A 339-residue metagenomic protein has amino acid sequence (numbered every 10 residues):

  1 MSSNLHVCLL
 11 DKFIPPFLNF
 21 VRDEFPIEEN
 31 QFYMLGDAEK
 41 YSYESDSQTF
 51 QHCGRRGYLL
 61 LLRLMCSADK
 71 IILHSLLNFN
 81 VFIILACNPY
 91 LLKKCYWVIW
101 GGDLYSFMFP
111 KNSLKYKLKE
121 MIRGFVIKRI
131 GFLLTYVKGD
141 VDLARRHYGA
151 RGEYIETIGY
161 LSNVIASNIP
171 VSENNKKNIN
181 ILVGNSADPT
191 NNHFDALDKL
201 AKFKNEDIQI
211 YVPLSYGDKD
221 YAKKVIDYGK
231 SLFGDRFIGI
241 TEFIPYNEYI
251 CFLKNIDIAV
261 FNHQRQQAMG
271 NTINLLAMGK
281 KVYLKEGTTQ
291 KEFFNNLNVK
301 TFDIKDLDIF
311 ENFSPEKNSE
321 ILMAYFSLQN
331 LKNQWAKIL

Functional and structural regions predicted by a protein language model:
H6, L61-V81, K94-W97, I258: Short N-terminal targeting/anchoring amphipathic segment
K12, D308-L339: A charged, aromatic-enriched C-terminal amphipathic alpha-helix characteristic of glycosyltransferases across folds
K12-N19, D188-K202: A conserved mid-protein helix/loop that constitutes part of the nucleotide-sugar donor-binding site
L62-C66, N112-L133: Membrane-proximal helix-turn-helix segments that form the acceptor-binding/catalytic region of lipid-linked
K70-I72, P89-F109: Active-site proximal beta-strand in glycosyltransferases
K128-K176: Donor nucleotide-sugar binding/catalytic pocket of nucleotide-sugar-dependent glycosyltransferases
P170-N191, L197, I210-V212, M323: Conserved donor-binding/catalytic core segment of Leloir-type glycosyltransferases
V225-F243: Nucleotide-activated donor-binding/catalytic signature segment of Leloir-type glycosyltransferases, i.e., the conserved
